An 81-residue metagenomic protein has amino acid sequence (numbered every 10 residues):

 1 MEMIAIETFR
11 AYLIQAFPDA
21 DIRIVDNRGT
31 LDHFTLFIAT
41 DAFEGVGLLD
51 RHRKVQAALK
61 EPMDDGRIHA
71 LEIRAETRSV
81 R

Functional and structural regions predicted by a protein language model:
M1-R81: N-terminal, polar/charged subdomain of small-to-medium soluble alpha/beta proteins
